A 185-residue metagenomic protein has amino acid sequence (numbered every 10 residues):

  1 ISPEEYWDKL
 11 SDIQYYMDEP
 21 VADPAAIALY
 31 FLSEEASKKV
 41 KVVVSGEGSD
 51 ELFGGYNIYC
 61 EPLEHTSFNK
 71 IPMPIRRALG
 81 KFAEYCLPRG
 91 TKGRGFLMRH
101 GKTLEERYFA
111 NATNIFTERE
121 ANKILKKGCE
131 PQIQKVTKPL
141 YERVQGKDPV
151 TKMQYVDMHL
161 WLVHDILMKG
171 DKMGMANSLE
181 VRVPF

Functional and structural regions predicted by a protein language model:
I1-I133, K169-F185: ATP-dependent adenylate-handling active sites, centered on carboxylate activation for C-N bond formation
S2, Y30, Y141-P149: Hydrophobic alpha-helical segments with strong N-terminal bias
L10-Q14, V156-L162: Short alpha-helical scaffolding segments that buttress acidic/His motifs in well-ordered protein cores
V21-A22, V144-D157: Structural motif
P131-R143: A short, charged helix-loop
M158-K172: Short Ser/Thr-interspersed hydrophobic loop/turn segments at strand-loop and sheet-helix junctions that line or gate
